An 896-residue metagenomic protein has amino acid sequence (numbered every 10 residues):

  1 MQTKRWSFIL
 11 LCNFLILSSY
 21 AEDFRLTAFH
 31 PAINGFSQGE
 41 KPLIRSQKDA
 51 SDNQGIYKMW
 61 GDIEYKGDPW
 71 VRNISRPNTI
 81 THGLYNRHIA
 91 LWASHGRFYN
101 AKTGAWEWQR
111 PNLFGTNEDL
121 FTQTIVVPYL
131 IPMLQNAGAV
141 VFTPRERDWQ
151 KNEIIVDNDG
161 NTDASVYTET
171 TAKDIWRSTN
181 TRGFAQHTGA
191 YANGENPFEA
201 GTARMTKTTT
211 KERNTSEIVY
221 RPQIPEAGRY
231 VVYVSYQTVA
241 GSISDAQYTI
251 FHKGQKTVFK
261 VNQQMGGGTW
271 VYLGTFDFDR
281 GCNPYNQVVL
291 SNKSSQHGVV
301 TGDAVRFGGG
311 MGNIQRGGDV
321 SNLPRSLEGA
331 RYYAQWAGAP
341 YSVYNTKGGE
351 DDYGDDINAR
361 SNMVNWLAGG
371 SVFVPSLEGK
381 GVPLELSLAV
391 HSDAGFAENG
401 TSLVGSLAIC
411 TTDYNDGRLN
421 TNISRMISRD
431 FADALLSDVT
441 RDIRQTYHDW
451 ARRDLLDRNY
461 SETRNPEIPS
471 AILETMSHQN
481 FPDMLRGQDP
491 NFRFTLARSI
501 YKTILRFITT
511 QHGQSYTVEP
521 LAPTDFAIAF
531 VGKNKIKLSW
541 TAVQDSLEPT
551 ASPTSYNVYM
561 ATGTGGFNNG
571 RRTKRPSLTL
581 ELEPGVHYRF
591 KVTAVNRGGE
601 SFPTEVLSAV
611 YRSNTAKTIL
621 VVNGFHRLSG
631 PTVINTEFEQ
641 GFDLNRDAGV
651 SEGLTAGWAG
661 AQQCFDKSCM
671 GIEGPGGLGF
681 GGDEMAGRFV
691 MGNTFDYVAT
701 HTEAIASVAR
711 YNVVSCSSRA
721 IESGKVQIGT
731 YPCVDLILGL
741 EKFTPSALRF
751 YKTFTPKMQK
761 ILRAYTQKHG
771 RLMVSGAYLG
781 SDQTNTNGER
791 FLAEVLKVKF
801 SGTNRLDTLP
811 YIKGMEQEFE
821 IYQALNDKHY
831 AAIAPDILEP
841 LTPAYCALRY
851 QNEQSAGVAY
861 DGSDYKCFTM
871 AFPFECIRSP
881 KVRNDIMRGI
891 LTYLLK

Functional and structural regions predicted by a protein language model:
F114, E118, Y129-A137, R145-E146 (+5 more regions): Aromatic-Pro/Gly-enriched surface loop or interdomain linker that acts as a lid/target-recognition segment
V288-V299: Short beta-strand-plus-loop segments that form exposed binding edges in beta-rich domains
A304-G312, S371, L386, S392-N399 (+3 more regions): Active-site-adjacent mobile loop/cap segments within catalytic or ligand-binding domains
L327-R425, D457-Q479: Active-site microenvironments of hydrolase-like enzyme catalytic domains
F507-T550, P584, G598-K617: Pro/Thr/Ser/Gly-rich low-complexity, intrinsically disordered linker/stalk tracts
T579-E600: Beta-strand-rich modules
I619-F625, T632-L644, G724-T786, D861 (+1 more regions): Short alpha-beta junction capping motif
L740-C846, Q851-N852, V882, I886: A glycine-rich, often tryptophan-bearing local segment used as a flexible ligand/cofactor-contacting loop or short
